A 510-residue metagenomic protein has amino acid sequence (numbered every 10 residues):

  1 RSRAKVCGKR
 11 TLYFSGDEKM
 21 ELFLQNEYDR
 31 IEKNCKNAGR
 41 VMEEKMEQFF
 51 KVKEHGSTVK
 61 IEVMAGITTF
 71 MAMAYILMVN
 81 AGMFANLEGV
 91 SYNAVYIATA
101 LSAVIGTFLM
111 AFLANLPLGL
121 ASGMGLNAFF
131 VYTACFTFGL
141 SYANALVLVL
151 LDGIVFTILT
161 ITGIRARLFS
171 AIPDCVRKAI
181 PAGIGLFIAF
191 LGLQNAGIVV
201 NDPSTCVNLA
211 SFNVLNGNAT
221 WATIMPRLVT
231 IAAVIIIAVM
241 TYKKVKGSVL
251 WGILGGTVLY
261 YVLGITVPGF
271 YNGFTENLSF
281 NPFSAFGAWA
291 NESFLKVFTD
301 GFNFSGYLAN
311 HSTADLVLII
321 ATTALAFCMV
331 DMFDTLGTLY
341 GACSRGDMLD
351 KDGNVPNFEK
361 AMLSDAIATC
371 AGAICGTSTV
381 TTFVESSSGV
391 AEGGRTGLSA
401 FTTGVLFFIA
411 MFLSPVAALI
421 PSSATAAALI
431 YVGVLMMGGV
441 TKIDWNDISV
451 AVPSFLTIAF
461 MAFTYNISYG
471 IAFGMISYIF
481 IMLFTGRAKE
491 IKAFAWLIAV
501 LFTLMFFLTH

Functional and structural regions predicted by a protein language model:
Y13, K19-K36: Short, positively charged and aromatic/hydrophobic N-terminal segments
C35-A94, I253, T257-E359, T503: Helix-loop-helix hairpins and the membrane-proximal interhelical loops of multi-pass alpha-helical transport proteins
E44-N80, S102, G123-Y132, F136-I184 (+1 more regions): Helix-loop-helix junctions within the multi-pass membrane cores of secondary transporters/permeases
V90-I105: Loop-to-helix transition at the N-terminal end of transmembrane alpha-helices
G106-G119, A238-K244, A326-D334, D365-C375 (+3 more regions): Transmembrane alpha-helix interface/packing and boundary motifs in multi-pass membrane proteins, characterized by
F138-V262, T266, F401-H510: Membrane-embedded alpha-helical modules
